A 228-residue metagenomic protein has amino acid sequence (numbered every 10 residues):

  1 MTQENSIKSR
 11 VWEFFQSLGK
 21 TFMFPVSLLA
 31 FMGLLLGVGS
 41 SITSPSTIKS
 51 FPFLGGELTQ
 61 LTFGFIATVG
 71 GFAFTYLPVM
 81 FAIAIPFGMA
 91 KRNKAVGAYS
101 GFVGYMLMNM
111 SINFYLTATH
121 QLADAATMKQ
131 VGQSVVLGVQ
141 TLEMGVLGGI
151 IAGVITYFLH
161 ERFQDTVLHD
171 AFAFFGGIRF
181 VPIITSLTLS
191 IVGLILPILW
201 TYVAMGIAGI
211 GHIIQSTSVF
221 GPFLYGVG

Functional and structural regions predicted by a protein language model:
M1-F14: Short, Lys/Arg-rich, polar N-terminal cytosolic tail immediately upstream of the first transmembrane signal-anchor
T2-N5, V154-A171, L187, I195-I207: Juxtamembrane interface elements at the cytosolic ends of transmembrane helices in multi-pass membrane proteins
V11-G176: Early transmembrane hairpin of solute transport permeases
M108-Q121, L189-T201, Y225: Hydrophobic alpha-helical segments and their helix-loop junctions in multi-pass secondary transporters
G148, E161-D165, R179, I183-S186 (+1 more regions): Alpha-helical transmembrane segments and immediately membrane-proximal extracytoplasmic
F174-F180, L187, G211: Membrane-interface loop-to-helix entry segments
A204-G228: Aromatic-rich transmembrane-lumenal/periplasmic boundary elements in polytopic membrane proteins
